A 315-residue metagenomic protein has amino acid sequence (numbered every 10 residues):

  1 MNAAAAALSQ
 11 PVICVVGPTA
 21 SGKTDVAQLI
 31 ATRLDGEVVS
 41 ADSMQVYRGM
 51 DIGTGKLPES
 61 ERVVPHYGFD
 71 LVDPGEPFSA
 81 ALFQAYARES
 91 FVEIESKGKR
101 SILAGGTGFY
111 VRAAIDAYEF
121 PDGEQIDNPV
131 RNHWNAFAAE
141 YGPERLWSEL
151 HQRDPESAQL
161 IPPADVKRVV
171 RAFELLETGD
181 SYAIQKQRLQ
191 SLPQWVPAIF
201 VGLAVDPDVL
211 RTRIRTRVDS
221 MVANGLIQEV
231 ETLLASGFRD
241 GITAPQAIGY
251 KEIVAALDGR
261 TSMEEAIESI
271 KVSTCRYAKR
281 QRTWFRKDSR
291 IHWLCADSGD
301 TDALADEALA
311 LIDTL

Functional and structural regions predicted by a protein language model:
M1-L315: Phosphate/pyrophosphate-binding catalytic cores of soluble transferases and nucleic-acid-acting enzymes
